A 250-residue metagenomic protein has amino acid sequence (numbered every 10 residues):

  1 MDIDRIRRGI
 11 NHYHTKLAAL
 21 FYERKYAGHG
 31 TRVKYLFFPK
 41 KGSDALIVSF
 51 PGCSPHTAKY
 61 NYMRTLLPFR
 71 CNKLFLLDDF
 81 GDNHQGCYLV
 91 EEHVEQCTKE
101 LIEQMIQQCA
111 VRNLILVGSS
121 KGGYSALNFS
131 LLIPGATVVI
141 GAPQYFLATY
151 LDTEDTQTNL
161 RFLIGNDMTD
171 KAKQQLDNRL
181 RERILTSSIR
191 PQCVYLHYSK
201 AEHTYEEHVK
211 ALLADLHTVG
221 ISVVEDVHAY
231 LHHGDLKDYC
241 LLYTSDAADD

Functional and structural regions predicted by a protein language model:
A27-F69: Short, surface-exposed "cap/lid" segments of acyl-processing enzymes
K99-R112: Conserved acidic catalytic loop of the alpha/beta-hydrolase fold
V111-S119: Alpha/beta-hydrolase fold nucleophile elbow
G118-N128: Glycine-rich nucleophile elbow surrounding the catalytic serine of serine-hydrolase chemistry
I140-A148: Active-site nucleophile loop of the alpha/beta-hydrolase fold
N159-V219: The feature captures the conserved acid-bearing segment of alpha/beta-hydrolase catalytic domains
E225-L241: Histidine-bearing beta->alpha loop at or near hydrolase active sites
Y243-A248: Conserved small/polar residues in nucleotide/adenosyl-binding loops
